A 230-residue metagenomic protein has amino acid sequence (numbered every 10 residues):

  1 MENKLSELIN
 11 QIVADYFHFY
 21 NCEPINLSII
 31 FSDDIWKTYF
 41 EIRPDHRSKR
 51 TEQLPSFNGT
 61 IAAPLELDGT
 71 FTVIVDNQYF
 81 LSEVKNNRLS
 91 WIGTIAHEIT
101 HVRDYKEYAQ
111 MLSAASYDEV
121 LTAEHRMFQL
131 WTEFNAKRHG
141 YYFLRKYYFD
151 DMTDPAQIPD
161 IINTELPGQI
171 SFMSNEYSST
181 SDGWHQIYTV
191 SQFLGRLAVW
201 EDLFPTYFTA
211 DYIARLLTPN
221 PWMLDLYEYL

Functional and structural regions predicted by a protein language model:
M1-E66: A metal-dependent hydrolase signature that marks the N-terminal structural subdomain at the beginning of catalytic folds
D33-I35, N77-Y79, T100: Short, flexible loop/turn elements at secondary-structure junctions
R47-I92: Active-site scaffold of zinc-dependent metalloenzymes
N87-D104: Short alpha-helix carrying the canonical HExxH Zn2+-binding catalytic motif
L89-S90, Y105-F134: Post-HEXXH active-site segment of zinc metalloproteases
Q129-R145: An active-site-proximal "capping" alpha-helix that borders the catalytic cofactor pocket
G140-Q169: Short helix/loop segments within enzyme catalytic domains that coordinate or immediately flank catalytic cofactors
I161-L230: Pan-zinc metallopeptidase signature
